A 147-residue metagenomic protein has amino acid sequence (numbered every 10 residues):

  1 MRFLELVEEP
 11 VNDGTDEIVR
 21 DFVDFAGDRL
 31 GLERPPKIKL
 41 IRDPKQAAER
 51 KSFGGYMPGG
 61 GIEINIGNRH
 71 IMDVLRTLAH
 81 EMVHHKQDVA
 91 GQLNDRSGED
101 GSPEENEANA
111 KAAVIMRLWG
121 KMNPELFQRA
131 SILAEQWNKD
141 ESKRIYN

Functional and structural regions predicted by a protein language model:
M1-V7: Short acidic, low-complexity intrinsically disordered linear motifs used for protein-protein interactions
E9-G60, I132: Auxiliary, metal-adjacent structural segments of Zn-dependent hydrolase domains
T15, V19, L75, E104: Hydrophobic (often cysteine-bearing) scaffold residues that line and stabilize catalytic clefts of nucleotide/cofactor
R29, H85, V89, K111 (+1 more regions): Short alpha-helical functional segments enriched in proximate histidine and acidic residues
I62-L78, G98-D100: Short pre-active-site segment immediately N-terminal to the catalytic Zn-binding motif
M82-E99: Catalytic Zn2+-binding segment of zinc metalloproteases
R96-R129: Post-HExxH zinc-binding segment in Zn-dependent metallohydrolases
W119-N147: Replace "(M1/M4/M9/M12/WLM)" with "(e.g., M1/M4/M8/M9/M12/M26/WLM)" and add "not limited to" to clarify scope
